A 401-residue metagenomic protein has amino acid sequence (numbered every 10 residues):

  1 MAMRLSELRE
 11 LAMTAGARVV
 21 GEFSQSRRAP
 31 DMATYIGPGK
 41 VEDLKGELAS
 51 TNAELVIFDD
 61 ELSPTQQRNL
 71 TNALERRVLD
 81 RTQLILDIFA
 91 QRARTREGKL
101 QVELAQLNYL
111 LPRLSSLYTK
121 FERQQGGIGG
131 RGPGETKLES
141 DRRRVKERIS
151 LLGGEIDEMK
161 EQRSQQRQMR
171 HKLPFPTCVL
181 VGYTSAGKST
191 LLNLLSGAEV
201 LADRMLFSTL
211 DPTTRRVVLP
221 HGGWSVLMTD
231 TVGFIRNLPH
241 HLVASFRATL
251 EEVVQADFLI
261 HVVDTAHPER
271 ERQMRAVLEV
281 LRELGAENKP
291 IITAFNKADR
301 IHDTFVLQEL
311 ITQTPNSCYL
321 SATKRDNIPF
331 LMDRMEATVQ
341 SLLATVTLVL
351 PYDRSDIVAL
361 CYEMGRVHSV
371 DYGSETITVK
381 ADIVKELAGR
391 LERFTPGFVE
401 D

Functional and structural regions predicted by a protein language model:
M1-I85, E400-D401: N-terminal accessory targeting/assembly segments
M3-S6, A29-G46, D211-P212, V232-Q255 (+1 more regions): Switch II of P-loop NTPase G domains
R9, P112-A186, L192-N193, G197 (+2 more regions): C-terminal-of-GTPase-core extension/linker across diverse P-loop GTPases
R27, D31-T34, I57-P64, R236-P239 (+4 more regions): Conserved Switch II/interswitch segment of TRAFAC-class P-loop GTPases
L48-S50, T71, K172, T209 (+6 more regions): Conserved catalytic network of the ASCE P-loop NTPase/AAA+ motor domain
T82-L86, L206-F207, A322-K324: Short, acidic/turn-prone active-site loops that include or flank metal/cofactor- and phosphate-binding residues
Q83-V102: Short alpha-helix plus adjacent loop in nuclease-associated cores
R163, R170-P176, L194-L227, I235-A248 (+2 more regions): Switch I (effector-binding) loop of TRAFAC-class P-loop GTPase G-domains
